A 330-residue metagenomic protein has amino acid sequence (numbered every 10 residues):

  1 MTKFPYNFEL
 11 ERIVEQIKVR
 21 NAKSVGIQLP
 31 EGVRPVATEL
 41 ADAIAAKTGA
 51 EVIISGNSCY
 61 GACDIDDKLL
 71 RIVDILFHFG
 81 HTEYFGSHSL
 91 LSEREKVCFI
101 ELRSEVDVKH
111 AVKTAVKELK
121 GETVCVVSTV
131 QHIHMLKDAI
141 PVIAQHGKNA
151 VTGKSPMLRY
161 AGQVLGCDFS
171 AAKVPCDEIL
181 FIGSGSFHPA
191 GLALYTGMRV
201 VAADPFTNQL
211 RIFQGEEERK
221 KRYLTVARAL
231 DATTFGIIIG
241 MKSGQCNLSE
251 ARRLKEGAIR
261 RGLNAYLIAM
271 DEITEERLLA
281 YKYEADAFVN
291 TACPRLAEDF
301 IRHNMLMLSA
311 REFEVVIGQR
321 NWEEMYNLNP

Functional and structural regions predicted by a protein language model:
M1-N21, R94-K120, R159-F169, A193 (+2 more regions): Short N-terminal or domain-adjacent regulatory/targeting segments
T2-L70, I75-G80, F85, L267 (+1 more regions): Metallocofactor- and cofactor-centric catalytic cores in central/energy metabolism, strongly enriched
K23-P30, S55, H78, C98 (+5 more regions): Short glycine-rich or small-residue beta-strand-to-loop segments that form or flank ligand, phosphate, metal/Fe-S
Q28-E51, V126-G153, G240-L267: Short, charged N-terminal beta->alpha structural module
E31, A50-V116, V130, V142 (+2 more regions): N-terminal glycine-rich phosphate/adenylate-binding segment common to multiple enzyme folds
E51-I54, C98-I100, N149-T152, R199-F206 (+1 more regions): Short hydrophobic/aromatic-enriched beta-strand-loop microsegments
R103, F206-L210, G215-E216, P294-P330: Peripheral docking tails and interdomain loops at the edges of cofactor- or intermediate-handling domains
M135, I140-I143, S186-A265, E275-L279: Redox- and metal-dependent alpha/beta enzyme cores, enriched for Fe-S-associated oxidoreductases and cofactor-handling
